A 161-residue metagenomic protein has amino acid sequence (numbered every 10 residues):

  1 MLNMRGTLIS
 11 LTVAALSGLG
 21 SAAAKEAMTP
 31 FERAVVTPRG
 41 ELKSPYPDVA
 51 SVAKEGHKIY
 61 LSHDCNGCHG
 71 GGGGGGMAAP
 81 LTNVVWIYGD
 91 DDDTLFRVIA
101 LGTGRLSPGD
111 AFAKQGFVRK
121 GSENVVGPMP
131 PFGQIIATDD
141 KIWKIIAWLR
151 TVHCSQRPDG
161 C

Functional and structural regions predicted by a protein language model:
L2-I9: Bacterial N-terminal signal peptides that target proteins for export
S10-G18: Bacterial N-terminal signal peptides
L16, G127-G160: C-terminal capping alpha-helices of c-type cytochrome domains
A22-A24: Boundary at the C-terminal end of the N-terminal hydrophobic targeting segment
P30-L61, C161: Electrostatic cytochrome c docking/interface patches
P47, A53, H57, G70 (+3 more regions): Gly/Gly-Pro-rich "capping" loops immediately C-terminal to redox-active cysteine motifs in periplasmic/lumenal
L61, A100-G104, A147-C154: Sec-exported extracytoplasmic/periplasmic mature domains
C65-C68: Short cysteine clusters
